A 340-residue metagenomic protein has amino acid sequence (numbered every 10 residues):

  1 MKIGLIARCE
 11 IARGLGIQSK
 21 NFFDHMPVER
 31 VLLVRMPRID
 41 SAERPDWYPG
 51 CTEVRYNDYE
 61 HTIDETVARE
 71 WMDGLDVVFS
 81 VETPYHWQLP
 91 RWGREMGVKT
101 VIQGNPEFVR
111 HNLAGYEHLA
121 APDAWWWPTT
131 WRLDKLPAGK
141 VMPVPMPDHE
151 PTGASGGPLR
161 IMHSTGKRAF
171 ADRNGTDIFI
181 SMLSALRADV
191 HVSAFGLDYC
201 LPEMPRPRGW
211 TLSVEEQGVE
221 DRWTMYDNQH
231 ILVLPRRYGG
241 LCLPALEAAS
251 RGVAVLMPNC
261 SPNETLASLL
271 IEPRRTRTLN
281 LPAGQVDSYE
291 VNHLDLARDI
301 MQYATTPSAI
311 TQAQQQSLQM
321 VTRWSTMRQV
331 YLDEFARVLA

Functional and structural regions predicted by a protein language model:
G4-I6, M36-K135: Extended catalytic core of nucleotide-activated donor transferases of GT-like folds
G14, E290-D295, T305-L339: A charged, aromatic-enriched C-terminal amphipathic alpha-helix characteristic of glycosyltransferases across folds
Q18-F22, P147-H149, S155-E220: Conserved catalytic-core segment of nucleotide-activated headgroup transferases in glycan assembly
R38-I39, P106-F108, W131-R132, V141-T152 (+1 more regions): Short beta-strand->alpha-helix junction loop in the catalytic core of nucleotide-activated group-transfer enzymes
R69-D73, G218-Q229, S250: Short acidic alpha-helix that forms the nucleotide-activated donor recognition element in Leloir-type transferases
W223, A245-S250, S261-T265: Short alpha-helical segment that forms part of, or immediately flanks, the ligand-binding pocket in carbohydrate-active
T224-G240, V253: Acidic donor-binding loop of glycosyltransferase active sites
A254-M257, E264, S268: Short hydrophobic beta-strand element within catalytic cores of glycosyltransferases and related nucleotide-activated
